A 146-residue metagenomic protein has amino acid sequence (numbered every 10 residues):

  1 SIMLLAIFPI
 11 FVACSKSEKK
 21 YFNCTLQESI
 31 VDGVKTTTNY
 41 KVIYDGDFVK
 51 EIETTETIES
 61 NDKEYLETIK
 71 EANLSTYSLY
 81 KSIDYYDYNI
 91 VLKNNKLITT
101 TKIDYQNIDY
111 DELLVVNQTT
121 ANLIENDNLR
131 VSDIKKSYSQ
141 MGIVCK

Functional and structural regions predicted by a protein language model:
S1-L4: Sec-dependent signal peptide recognition, specifically the positively charged N-region followed immediately by
I10-A13: C-terminal motif of bacterial Sec signal peptides marking the signal peptidase cleavage site
S17-K146: Subset-of-secretome marker
